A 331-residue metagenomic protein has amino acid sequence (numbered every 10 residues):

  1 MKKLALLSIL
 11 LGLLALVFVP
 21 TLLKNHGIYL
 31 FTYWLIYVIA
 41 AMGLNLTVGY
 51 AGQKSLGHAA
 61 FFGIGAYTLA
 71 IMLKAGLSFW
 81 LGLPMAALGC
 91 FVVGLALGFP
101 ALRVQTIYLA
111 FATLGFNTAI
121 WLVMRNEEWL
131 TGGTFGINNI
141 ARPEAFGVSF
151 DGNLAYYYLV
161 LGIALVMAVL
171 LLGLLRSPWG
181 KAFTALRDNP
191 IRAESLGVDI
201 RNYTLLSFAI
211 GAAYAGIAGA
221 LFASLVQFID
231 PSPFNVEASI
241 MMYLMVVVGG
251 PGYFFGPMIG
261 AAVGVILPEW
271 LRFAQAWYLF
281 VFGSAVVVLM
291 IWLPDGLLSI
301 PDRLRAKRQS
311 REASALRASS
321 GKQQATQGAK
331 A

Functional and structural regions predicted by a protein language model:
M1-V17, D188-P190, S195-N202, L271-A331: Cytosolic-side transmembrane-helix boundaries in multi-pass membrane proteins
P20-K74, F99-F111, A185-S195, I200 (+1 more regions): Single transmembrane alpha-helix segments in multi-pass membrane proteins
F31, S55, T68, G94 (+11 more regions): Generic structural signal for small/hydrophobic residues in well-ordered secondary structure, especially within
T32-N45, A60-I64, L88, V92 (+4 more regions): Hydrophobic alpha-helical segments embedded in the membrane of multi-pass proteins
A66, G76-T118, I259-A261: Alpha-helical transmembrane segments within multi-pass membrane transporters and channels
F116-S149, G180, P294-P301: Extracellular/periplasmic helix-loop junction at the C-terminal end of a transmembrane helix in multi-pass membrane
D151-D230: Helix-loop-helix "hairpin" substructures at the membrane interface of multi-pass membrane proteins
T204-W292: Transmembrane alpha-helical segments in multi-pass inner-membrane proteins
